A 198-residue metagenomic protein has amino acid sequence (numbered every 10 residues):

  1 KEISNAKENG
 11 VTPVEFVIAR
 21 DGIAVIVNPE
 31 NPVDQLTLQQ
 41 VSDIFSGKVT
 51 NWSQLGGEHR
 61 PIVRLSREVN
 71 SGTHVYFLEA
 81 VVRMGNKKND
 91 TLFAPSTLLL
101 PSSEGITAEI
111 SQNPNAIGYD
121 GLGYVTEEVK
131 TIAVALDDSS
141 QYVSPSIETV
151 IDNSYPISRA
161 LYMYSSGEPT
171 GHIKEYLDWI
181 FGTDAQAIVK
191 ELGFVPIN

Functional and structural regions predicted by a protein language model:
K1-N198: Exported/periplasmic ABC-transporter solute-binding proteins
